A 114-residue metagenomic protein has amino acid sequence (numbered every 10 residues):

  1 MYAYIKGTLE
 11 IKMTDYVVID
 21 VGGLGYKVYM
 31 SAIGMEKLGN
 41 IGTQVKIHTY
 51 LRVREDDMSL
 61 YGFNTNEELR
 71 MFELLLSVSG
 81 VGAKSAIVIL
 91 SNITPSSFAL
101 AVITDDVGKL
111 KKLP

Functional and structural regions predicted by a protein language model:
M1-I5: Short coil-to-beta-strand transition motifs
K6, E10-K112: Long, highly charged, low-complexity intrinsically disordered interaction regions that mediate electrostatic DNA/RNA
